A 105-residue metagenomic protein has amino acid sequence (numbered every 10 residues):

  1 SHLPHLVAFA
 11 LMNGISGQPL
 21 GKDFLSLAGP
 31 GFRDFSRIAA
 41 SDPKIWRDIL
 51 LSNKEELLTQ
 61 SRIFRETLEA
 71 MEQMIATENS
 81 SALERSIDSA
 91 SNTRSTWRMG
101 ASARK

Functional and structural regions predicted by a protein language model:
S1-R33: Anionic-ligand binding region
V7, L11, L68, E72-I75 (+1 more regions): A structural signal for well-ordered alpha-helices, especially hydrophobic packing surfaces of coiled-coils
G21-A90: Interdomain hinge/lid region at the active-site interface of Rossmann-like NAD(P)-dependent oxidoreductases
